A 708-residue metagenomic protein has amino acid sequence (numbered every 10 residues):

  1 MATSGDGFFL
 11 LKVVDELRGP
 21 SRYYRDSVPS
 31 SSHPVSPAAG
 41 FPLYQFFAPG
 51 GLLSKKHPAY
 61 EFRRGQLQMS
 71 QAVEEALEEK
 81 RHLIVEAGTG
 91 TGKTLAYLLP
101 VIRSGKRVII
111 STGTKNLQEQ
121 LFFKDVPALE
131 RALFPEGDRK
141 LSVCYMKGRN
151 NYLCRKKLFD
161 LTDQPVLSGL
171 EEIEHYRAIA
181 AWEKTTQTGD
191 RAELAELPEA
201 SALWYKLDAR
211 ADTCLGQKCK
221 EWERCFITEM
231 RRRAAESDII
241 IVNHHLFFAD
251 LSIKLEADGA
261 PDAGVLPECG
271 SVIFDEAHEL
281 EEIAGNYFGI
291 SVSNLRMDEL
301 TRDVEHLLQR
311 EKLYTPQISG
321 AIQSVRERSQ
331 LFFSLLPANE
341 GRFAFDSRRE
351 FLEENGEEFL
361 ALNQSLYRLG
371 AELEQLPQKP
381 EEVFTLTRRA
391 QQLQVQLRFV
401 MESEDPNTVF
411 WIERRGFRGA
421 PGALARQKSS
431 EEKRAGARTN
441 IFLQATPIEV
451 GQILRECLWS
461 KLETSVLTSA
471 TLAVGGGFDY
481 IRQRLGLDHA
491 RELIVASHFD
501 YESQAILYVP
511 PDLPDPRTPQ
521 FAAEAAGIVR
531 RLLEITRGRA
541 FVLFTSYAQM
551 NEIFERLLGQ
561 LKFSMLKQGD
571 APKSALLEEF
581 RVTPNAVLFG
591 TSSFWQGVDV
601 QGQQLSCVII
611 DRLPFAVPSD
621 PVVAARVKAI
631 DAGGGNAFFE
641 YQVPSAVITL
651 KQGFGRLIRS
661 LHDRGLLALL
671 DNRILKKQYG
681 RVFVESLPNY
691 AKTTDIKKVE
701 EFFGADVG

Functional and structural regions predicted by a protein language model:
L10-L17, Y23, P29-H57, K106-D238 (+9 more regions): A substrate-engagement module of RecA-like helicase motors
P37-I84: Conserved pre-motif I regulatory segment
E74-E75, T94-R107, K124-A128: Walker A/P-loop NTP-binding motif
E79-Y97: Walker A/P-loop
R103, N116-E119, F123, P127 (+4 more regions): Signature of the SF2 helicase/ATPase Hel1-core->accessory helical subdomain module
Y205-I240, A249-D262, L369-L513, Q520-G527 (+3 more regions): A contiguous, basic/glycine-rich beta-loop/short-helix subdomain that forms a polymer-engagement track
P510-Q520, D570-L675: Conserved RecA-like P-loop NTPase helicase motor core
T545-G569: Conserved helicase motor "Helicase C" RecA-like lobe of SF1/SF2 P-loop NTPases
